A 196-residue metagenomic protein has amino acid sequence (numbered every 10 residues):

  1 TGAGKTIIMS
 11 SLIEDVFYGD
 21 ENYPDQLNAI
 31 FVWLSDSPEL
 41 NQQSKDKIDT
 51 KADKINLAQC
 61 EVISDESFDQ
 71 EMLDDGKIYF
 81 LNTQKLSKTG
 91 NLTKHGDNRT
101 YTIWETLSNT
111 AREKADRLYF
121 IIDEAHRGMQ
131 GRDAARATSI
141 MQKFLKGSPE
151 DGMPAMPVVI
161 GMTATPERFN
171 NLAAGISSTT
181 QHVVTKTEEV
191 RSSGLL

Functional and structural regions predicted by a protein language model:
G2: Walker A (P-loop) phosphate-binding loop of P-loop NTPases
T6-S11, P24-A52, Q84-K85: Conserved Walker A/P-loop ATP-binding site and its immediately adjacent core in helicase/helicase-like ATPase domains
M9-Y18, D46, T83-L196: Signature of the SF2 helicase/ATPase Hel1-core->accessory helical subdomain module
Y23, P38-S67, E71, T179-Q181: Conserved helix-turn-beta segment of the N-terminal RecA-like "Helicase ATP-binding" lobe in SF1/SF2 helicases
D25-Q26, E71-D75, A111-K114: Flexible, charged surface loops at secondary-structure boundaries
V32-L34, I78-F80, Y119-I121: Structural motif
D53-Y101: Inter-Walker segment of RecA-like/P-loop motor cores
